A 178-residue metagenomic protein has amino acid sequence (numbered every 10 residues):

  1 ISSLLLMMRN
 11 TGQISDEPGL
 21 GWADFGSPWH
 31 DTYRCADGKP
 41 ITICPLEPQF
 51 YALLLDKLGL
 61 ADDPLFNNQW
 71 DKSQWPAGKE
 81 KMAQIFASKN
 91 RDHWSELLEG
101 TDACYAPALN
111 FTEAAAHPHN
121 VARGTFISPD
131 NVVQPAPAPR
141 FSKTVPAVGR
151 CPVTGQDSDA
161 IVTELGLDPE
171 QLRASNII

Functional and structural regions predicted by a protein language model:
I1-P45: Active-site-adjacent "lid/gating" segments in soluble enzymes
S3-M7, A52-D56, T163: Generic alpha-helical structural context detector
G19-F25, D31-T32, Q74, P129-V132 (+1 more regions): Short Gly/Pro-enriched turn/cap motifs at secondary-structure boundaries
P28-T101, Y105: Aromatic-enriched alpha-helical interface/lid elements that frame and gate functional surfaces
F66-K79, L109-P118, V132, E170-I178: Short linear loop/turn motifs
E99-V148: A glycine-rich dinucleotide-binding beta-alpha-beta segment and adjacent secondary-structure elements that constitute
P129-A174: Flexible, small-/acidic-enriched active-site or ligand-binding loops
